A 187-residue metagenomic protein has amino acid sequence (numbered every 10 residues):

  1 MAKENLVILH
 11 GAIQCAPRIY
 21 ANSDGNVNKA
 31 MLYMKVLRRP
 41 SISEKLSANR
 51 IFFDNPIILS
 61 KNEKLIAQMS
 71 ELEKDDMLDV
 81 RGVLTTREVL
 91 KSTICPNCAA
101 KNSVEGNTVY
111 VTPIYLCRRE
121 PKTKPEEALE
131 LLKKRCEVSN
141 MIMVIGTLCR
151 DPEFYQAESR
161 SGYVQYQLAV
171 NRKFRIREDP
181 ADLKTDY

Functional and structural regions predicted by a protein language model:
M1-Y187: Single-stranded nucleic acid-binding surfaces, predominantly the OB-fold ssDNA-binding core
